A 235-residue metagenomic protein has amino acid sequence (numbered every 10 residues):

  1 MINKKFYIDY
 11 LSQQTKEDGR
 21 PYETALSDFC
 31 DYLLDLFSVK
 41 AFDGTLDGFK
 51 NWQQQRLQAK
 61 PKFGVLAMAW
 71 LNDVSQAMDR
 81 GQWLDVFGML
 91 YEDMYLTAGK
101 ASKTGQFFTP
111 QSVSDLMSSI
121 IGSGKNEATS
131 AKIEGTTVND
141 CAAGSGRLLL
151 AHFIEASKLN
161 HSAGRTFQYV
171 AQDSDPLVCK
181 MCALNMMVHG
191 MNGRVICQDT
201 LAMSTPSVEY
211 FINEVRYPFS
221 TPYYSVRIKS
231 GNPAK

Functional and structural regions predicted by a protein language model:
I2-N160: Class I S-adenosyl-L-methionine
A101-S102, Q168, C182: A generic, residue-level signal for flexible/boundary positions that often mark functional hotspots
K132, V215, N232: Basic, Gly/Ser/Thr-rich N-terminal segments that form RNA-phosphate-binding interfaces in CRISPR RAMP
I133-G135, T166, N192: A general structural motif
I154-Q168, G190: Conserved S-adenosyl-L-methionine
S162, D175, K180-S225: S-adenosyl-L-methionine
Y169-D173: Conserved SAM-binding motif I beta-strand of class I
K229-K235: Domain-level detector for long C-terminal conserved domains
